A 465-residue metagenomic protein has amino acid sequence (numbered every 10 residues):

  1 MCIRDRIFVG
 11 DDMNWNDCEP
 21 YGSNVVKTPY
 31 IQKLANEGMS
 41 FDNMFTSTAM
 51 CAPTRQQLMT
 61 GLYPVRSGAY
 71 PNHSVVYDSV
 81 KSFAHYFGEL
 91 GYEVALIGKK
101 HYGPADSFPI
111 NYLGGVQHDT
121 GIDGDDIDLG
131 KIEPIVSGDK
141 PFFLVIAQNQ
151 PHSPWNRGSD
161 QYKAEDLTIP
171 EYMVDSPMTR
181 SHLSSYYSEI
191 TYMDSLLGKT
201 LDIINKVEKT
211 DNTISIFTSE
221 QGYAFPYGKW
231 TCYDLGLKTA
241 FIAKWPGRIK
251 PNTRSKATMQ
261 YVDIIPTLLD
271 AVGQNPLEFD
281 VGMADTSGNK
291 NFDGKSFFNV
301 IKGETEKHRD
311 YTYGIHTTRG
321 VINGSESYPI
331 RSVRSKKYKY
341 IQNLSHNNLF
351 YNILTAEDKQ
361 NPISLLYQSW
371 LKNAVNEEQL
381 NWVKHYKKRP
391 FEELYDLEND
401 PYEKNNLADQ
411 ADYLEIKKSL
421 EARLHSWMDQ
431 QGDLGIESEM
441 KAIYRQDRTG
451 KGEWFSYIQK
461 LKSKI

Functional and structural regions predicted by a protein language model:
R4-Y386, P390-E392, P401-A422, G435-I436 (+1 more regions): Formylglycine-dependent sulfatase
E398: C-terminal helical cap and adjacent loop that interface with cofactors, partners, or active-site loops
S426-D429: Beta-rich accessory regions
I436-K451: Short, charged, surface-exposed hinge/linker loops at domain edges that act as mobile lids or interdomain connectors
